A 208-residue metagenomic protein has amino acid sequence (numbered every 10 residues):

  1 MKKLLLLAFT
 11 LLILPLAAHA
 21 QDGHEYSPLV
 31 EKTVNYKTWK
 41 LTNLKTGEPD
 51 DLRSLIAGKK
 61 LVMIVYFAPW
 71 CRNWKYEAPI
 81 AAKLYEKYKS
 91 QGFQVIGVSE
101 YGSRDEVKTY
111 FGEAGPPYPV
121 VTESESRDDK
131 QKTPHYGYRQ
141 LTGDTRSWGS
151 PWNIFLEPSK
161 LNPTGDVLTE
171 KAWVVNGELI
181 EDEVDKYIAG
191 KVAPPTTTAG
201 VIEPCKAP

Functional and structural regions predicted by a protein language model:
M1-N43, A199-P208: N-terminal targeting signals for export/organelle localization
Y36-V62: A short beta-strand-turn-helix
A57, Y76, K83-S90, G112-P116 (+1 more regions): Sec-exported extracytoplasmic/periplasmic mature domains
M63-I64, V95, N153: Hydrophobic beta-strand anchors of alpha/beta hydrolase catalytic cores
Y66-K83: Conserved redox-active cysteine motifs that mediate thiol-disulfide chemistry, especially di-cysteine Cys-X(1-2)-Cys
Y66-W70, I96-G97, W173-V174: Second-shell loop/turn segments in exported
E86-T133: Conserved segment of the thioredoxin-like fold in thiol-based oxidoreductases
A114-P116, E125-Y187: Thiol/disulfide oxidoreductase modules built on the thioredoxin-like
